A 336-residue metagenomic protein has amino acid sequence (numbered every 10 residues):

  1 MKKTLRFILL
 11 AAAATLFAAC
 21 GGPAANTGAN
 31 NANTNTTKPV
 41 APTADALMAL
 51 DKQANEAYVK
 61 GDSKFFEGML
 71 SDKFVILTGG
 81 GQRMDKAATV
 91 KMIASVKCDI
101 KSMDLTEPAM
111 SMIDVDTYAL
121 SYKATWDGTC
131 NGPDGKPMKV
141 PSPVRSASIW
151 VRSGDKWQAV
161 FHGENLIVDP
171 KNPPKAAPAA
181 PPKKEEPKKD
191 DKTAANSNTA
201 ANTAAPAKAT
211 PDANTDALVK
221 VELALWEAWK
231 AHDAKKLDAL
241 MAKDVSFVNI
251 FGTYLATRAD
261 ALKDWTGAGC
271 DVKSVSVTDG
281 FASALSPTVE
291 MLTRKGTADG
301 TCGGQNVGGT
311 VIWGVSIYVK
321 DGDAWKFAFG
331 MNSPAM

Functional and structural regions predicted by a protein language model:
M1-L9: Bacterial N-terminal signal peptides that target proteins for export
A11-A14: Short, linear, compositionally biased motifs with a strong N-terminal bias
L16-A19: C-terminal motif of bacterial Sec signal peptides marking the signal peptidase cleavage site
G21-G68, V75-K236, S246-M336: A beta-strand edge to alpha-helix "cap/lid" segment located at domain peripheries
